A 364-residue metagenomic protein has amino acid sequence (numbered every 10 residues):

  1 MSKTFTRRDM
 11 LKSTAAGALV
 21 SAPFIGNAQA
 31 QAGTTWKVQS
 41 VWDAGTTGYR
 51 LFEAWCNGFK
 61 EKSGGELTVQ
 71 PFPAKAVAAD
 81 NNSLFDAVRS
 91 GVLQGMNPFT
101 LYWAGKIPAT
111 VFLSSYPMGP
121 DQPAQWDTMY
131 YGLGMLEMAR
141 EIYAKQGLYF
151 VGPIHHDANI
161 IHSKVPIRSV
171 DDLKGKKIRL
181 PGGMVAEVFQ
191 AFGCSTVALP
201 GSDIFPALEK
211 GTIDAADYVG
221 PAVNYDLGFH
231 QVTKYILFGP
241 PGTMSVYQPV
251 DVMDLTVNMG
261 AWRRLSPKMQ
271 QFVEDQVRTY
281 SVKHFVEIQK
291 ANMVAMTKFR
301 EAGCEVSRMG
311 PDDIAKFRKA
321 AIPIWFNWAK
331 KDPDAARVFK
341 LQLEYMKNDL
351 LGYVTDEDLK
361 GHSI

Functional and structural regions predicted by a protein language model:
S2-F5, D9-I25, Q29-Q125, L136 (+1 more regions): N-terminal secretory/targeting leader peptides
Y130: Active-site-proximal, glycine-rich beta->alpha crossover segments in alpha/beta enzymes that shape flexible
